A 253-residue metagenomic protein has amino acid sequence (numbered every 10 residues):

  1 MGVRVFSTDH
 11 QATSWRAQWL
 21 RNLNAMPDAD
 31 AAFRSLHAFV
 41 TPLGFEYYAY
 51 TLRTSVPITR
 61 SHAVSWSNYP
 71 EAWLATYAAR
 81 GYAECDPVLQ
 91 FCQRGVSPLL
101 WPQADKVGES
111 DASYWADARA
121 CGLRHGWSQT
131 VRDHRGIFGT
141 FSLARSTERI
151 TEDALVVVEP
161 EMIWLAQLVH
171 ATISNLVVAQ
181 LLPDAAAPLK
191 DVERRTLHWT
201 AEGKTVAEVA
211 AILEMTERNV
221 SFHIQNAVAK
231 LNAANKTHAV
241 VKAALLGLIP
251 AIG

Functional and structural regions predicted by a protein language model:
G2-N22, A29, F141, R145-K190: Juxtadomain coupling helices with adjacent low-complexity linkers
M26-S61: Helix-loop-beta substructure at the N-terminus of cytosolic sensory domains that couple signal/ligand detection
L52-T76: GAF sensory/regulatory domain recognition with acknowledged cross-activation on helical regulatory dimers
S67-S110, A116-R119: Regulatory sensory and allosteric helical modules in signal-transduction proteins and certain transcription factors
A112-G136: Helix-to-coil/beta transition segments that act as allosteric "coupling" elements at the rims of sensory or catalytic
V192-T196: The N-cap/first-turn positions of alpha helices within or immediately adjacent to helix-turn-helix DNA-binding domains
T205-H238: Recognition helix of helix-turn-helix DNA-binding domains
A229-G253: Basic, Lys/Arg-enriched C-terminal extension of HTH/homeodomain DNA-binding domains
